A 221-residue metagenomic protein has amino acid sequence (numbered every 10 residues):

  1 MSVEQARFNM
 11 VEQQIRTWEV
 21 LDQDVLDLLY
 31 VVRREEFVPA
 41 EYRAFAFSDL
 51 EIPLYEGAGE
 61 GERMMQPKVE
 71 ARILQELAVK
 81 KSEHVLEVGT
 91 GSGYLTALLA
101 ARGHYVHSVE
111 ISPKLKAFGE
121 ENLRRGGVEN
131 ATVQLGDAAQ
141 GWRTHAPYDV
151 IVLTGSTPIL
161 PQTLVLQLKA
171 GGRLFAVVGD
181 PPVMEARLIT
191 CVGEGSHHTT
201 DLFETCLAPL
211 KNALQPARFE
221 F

Functional and structural regions predicted by a protein language model:
M1-L86, A97, R102, L115-A117 (+4 more regions): Class I SAM-dependent transferase core
A78-H198: Conserved nucleotide-cofactor-binding alpha/beta core module
